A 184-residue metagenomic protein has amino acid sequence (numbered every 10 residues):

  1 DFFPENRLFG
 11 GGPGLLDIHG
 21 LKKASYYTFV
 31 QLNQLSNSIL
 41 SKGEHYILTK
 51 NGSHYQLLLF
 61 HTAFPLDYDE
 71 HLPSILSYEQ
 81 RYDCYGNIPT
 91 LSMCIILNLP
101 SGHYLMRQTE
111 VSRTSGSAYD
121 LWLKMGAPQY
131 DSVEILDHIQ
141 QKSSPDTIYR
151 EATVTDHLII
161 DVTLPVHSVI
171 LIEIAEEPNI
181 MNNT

Functional and structural regions predicted by a protein language model:
D1-S77: Aromatic/acidic polysaccharide-binding cleft in carbohydrate-active enzymes
F60-T184: C-terminal beta-sandwich/jelly-roll accessory domains of carbohydrate-active enzymes
